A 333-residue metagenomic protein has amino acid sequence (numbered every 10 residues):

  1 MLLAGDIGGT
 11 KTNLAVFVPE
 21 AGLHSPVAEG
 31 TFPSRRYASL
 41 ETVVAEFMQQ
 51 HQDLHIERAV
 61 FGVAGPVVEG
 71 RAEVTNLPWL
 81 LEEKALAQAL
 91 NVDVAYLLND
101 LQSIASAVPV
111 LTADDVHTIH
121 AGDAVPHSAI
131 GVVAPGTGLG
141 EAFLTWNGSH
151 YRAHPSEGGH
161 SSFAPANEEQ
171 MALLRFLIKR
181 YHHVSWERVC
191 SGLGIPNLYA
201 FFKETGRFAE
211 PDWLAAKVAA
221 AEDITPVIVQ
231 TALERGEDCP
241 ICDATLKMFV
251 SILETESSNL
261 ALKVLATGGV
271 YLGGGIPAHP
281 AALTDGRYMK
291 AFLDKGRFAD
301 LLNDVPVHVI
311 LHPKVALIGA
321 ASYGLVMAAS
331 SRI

Functional and structural regions predicted by a protein language model:
M1-L54, A172-I333: ATP-binding/phosphotransfer module of carbohydrate and carboxylate kinases, centering on a glycine-rich
L2-D6, R58-V60, Y96, I130-A134 (+1 more regions): Short glycine-aspartate micro-motif
T12, P66-V68, G138-A142, N197 (+1 more regions): Short, acidic Gly/Pro/Ser/Thr-rich loop/turn segments
P19-A21, P66, G148: Short coil/turn motifs at secondary-structure junctions
F32-S34, V74-L77, Y96-Q102, G122-V125 (+2 more regions): Active-site nucleophile and cofactor-binding loops and adjacent substrate-binding regions of central metabolic enzymes
H51-L97, Q102-D115, V132, P277-A282: Short beta-strand-loop/turn "lid" adjacent to the catalytic site in phosphate-handling enzymes
P109-I119, C242-S251: A short, flexible low-complexity segment enriched in Lys/Arg and Gly/Pro that occurs in N-terminal basic tails
D115-E187, A281-A282, Y288-D294, F298-L302: Glycine-rich phosphate-binding loop of actin/hexokinase-like ATP-binding domains
